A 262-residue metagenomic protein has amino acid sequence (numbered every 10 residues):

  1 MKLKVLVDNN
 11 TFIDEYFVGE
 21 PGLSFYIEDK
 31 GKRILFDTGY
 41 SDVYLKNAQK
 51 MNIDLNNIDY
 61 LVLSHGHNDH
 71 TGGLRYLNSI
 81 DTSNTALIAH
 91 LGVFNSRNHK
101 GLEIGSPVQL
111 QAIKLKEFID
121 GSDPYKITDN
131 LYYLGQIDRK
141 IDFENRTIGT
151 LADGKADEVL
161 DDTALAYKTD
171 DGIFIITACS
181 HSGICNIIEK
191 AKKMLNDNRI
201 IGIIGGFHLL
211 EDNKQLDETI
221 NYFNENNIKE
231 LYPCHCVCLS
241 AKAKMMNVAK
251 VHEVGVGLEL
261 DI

Functional and structural regions predicted by a protein language model:
K2-M51, E158, D162-T177: Conserved beta-strand hairpin/beta-sheet module of binuclear metal-dependent hydrolase folds, prominently
D8-N10, T38-S41, G66, L91-V93 (+5 more regions): Active-site metal-binding loops of divalent metal-dependent hydrolases
Y16-F17, K32-Y60, N145, G149-L151 (+1 more regions): Pre-active-site segment of Zn-dependent metallo-hydrolases
K32-I34, D59-Y60, T85, I173-F174 (+1 more regions): Short active-site oxyanion
V43-F94, K193-G202: Active-site metal-binding motif and surrounding structural segment of the metallo-beta-lactamase
G66-H70, L160-A164, K168-I175, C179-G255: Cap/insert and terminal regions of metallo-dependent hydrolase folds
L87, F118-D120, E230-H235: Short, hydrophobic beta-strand segments that form beta-sheet elements in well-ordered domains
G92-T163, E253-D261: Metallo-beta-lactamase
